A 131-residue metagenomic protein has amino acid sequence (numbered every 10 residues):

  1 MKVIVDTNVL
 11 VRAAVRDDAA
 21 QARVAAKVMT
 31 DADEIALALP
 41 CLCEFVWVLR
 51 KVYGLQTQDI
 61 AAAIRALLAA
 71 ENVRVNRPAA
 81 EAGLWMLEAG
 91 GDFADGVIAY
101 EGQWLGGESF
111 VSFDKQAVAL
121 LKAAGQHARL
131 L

Functional and structural regions predicted by a protein language model:
M1-K2, Y100-L131: Acidic, PIN/NYN-like endoribonuclease modules and their adjacent C-terminal/linker elements
M1-L37, V52-D59, A124-L131: Short, well-structured N-terminal submotif of metal-dependent ribonuclease cores
V9, C41, A79, V97-I98 (+1 more regions): Alpha-helix capping/helix-boundary segments
A38, A94-D95, F113: Replace "coordinates the UDP/GDP/TDP-sugar" with "coordinates nucleotide-activated sugar donors
L39, C43, A61-A89: Acidic catalytic patch
